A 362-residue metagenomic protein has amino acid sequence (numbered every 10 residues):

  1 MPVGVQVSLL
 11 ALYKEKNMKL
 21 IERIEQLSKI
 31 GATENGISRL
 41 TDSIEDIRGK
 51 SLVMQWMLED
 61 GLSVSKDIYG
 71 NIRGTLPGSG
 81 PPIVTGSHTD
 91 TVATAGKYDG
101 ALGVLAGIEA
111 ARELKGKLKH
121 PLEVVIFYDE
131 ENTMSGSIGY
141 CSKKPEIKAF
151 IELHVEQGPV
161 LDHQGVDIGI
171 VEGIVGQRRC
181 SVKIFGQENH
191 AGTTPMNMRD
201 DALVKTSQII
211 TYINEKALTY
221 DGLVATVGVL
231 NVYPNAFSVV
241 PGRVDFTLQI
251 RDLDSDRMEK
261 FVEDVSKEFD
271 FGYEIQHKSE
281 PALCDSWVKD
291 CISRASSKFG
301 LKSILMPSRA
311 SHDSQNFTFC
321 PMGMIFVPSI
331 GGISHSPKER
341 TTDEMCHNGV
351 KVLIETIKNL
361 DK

Functional and structural regions predicted by a protein language model:
M1-L10: Short, positively charged low-complexity motifs
N17-I44, I275, I333: N-terminal capping segment at the start of a domain
E25-S28, I83-S87, K302-I357: Zn-dependent metallopeptidase/amidohydrolase metal-coordination segment
A32, M54-L58, S63-D67, N71-Y140 (+1 more regions): Active-site metal-coordination/substrate-binding segment of hydrolases, especially metallo-dependent peptidases
S38-D42, T226-A236, F246-L253, G272-K289 (+1 more regions): A short beta-alpha structural unit
S65-D67, P121, E215-V227, F237 (+3 more regions): Flexible, glycine/charged-enriched surface loops at secondary-structure junctions
T89-V92, V125-T133, V155-P159, E188 (+2 more regions): Acidic, glycine-rich active-site loops and adjacent beta-strand->loop/helix elements that engage anionic groups
D129, T133, S137-S255: Midchain, well-structured core segments that form catalytic/ion-binding scaffolds
